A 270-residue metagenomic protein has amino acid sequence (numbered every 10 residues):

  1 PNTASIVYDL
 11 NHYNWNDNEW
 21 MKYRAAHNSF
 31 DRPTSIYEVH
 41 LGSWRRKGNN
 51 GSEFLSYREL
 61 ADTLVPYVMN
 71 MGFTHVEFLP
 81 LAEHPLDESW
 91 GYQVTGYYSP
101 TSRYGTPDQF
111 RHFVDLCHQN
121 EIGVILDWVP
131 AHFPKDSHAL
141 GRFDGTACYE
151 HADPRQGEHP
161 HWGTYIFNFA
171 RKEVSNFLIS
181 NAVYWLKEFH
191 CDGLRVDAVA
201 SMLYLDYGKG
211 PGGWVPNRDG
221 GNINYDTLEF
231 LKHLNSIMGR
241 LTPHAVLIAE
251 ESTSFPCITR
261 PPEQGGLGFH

Functional and structural regions predicted by a protein language model:
P1-N2, P85, R155-Q156, Q264-G266: A broad, low-specificity signal for short, low-complexity segments enriched in glycine/proline and polar/charged
P1-P33: Basic K/R-rich, polyanion-interacting modules in nucleoproteins and related proteins
N2-S5, G145-A147, G163-Y165, G265-F269: Generic structural motif recognizing short loop/turn segments at the entrances and edges of beta-strands
L10-N11, H40-G42, E250: Structured loops at beta-to-helix junctions and adjacent beta-edge loops in soluble globular domains
N18, Y23-D31, H40-N222: Substrate-binding/active-site clefts of carbohydrate-active enzymes
H190-D192, Y207-H270: Conserved alpha/beta catalytic core and glycan-binding cleft of carbohydrate-active enzymes
